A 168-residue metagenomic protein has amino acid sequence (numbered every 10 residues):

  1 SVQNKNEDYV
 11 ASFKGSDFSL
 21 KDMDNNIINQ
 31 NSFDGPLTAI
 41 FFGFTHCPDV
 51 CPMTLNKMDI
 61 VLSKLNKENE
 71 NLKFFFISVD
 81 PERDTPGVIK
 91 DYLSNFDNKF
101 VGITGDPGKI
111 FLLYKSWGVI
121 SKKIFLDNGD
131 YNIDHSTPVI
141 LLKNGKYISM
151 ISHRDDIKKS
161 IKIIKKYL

Functional and structural regions predicted by a protein language model:
V2-S32, N56-K57: N-terminal "domain-start" segment that seeds a small globular fold
G15-S16, T38, S136-T137: Short loop/turn microsegments at loop-to-beta-strand junctions
Q30-T54, M58: Short active-site neighborhood of thiol/selenol oxidoreductases, capturing the structured segment around
P36-L37, T54-I77: Conserved helix-turn-beta segment immediately C-terminal to the redox Cys motif in thioredoxin-like folds
L55-L62, P86, K90, P107 (+2 more regions): Extracytoplasmic/secreted envelope proteins and their assembly/folding machinery, especially bacterial periplasmic
N71-D84, K99-G108: Thiol-based oxidoreductase modules, predominantly thioredoxin-like and allied folds used for disulfide exchange
K90-S136: Short, internal strand/loop/helix patches that form the active-site neighborhood or redox-interaction surface
D127-L168: Thiol-/selenol-based redox modules, centered on thioredoxin-like and closely related oxidoreductase domains
